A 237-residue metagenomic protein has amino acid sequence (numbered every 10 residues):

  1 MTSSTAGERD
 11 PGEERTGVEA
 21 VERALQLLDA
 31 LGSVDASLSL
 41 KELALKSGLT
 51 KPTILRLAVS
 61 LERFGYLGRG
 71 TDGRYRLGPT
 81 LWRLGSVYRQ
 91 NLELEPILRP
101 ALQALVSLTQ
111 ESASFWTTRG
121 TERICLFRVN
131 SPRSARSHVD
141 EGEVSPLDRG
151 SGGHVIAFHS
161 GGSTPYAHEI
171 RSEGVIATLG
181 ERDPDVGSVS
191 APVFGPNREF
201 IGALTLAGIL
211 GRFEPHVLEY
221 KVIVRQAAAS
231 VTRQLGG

Functional and structural regions predicted by a protein language model:
T2-N91, A229-G237: N-terminal helix-turn-helix
L67-G68, F115-W116, V193: A structural signal for short hydrophobic beta-strand segments in well-ordered beta-sheet cores
R76-G162: Amphipathic alpha-helical effector-binding/dimerization core of metabolite-sensing transcriptional regulators
S163-L179, P184-D185, G202-G237: Juxtadomain coupling helices with adjacent low-complexity linkers
V189-N197: A short, hydrophobic, proline-anchored segment that marks a local hinge/packing element in signaling and regulatory
